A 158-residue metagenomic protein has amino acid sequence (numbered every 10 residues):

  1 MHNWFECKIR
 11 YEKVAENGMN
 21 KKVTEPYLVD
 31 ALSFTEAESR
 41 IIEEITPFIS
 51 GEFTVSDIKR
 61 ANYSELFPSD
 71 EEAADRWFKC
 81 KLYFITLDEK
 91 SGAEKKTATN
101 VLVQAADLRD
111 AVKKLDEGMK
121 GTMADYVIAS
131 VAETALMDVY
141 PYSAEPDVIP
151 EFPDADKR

Functional and structural regions predicted by a protein language model:
M1-F5, N20, E43, P47-I85 (+1 more regions): Intrinsic disorder/low-complexity detector
N3, R10-E12: Leu/Val/Ala/Ile-rich N-terminal alpha-helices, chiefly Sec-type signal peptides and the beginnings
E12-D30, P47-S50, D88, A93-V101 (+2 more regions): A cross-kingdom feature marking solvent-exposed beta-strand/loop segments within repeated, beta-rich binding/scaffold
A31-L32, A105: Conserved aromatic
T35-R40, R109-K113: Short amphipathic alpha-helices within nucleic acid-binding modules
A61-M123: Short, solvent-exposed interaction modules
